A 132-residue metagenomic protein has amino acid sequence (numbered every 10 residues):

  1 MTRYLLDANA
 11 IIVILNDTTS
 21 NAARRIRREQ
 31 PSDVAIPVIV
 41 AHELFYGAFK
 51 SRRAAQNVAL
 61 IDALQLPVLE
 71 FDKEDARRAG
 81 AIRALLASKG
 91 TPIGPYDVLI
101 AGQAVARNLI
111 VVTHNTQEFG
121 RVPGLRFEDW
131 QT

Functional and structural regions predicted by a protein language model:
T2-L6, I14-L15, N21-I110, G120-V122 (+2 more regions): PIN-domain endoribonuclease scaffold, especially VapC-family toxins
H114: Conserved acidic donor-binding loop of glycosyltransferase catalytic domains
Q117: Conserved Rossmann-like nucleotide-cofactor binding loop
